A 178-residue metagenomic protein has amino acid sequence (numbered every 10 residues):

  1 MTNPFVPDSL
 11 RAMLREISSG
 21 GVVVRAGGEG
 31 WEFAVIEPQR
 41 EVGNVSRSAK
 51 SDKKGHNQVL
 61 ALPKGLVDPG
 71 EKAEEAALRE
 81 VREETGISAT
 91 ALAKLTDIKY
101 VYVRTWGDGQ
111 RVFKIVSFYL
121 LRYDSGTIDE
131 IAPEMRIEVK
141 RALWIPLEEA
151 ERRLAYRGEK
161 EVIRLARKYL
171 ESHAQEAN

Functional and structural regions predicted by a protein language model:
T2-L62: N-terminal strand-loop-strand
I17-S19, W31, K114-S117, K140: Change "...and in nucleic-acid phosphodiester-cleaving endonucleases..." to "...and in nucleic-acid processing enzymes
G28-G30, R40-G43, D68-P69, D97-V101 (+1 more regions): Short, charged/polar surface micro-motifs in flexible loops or helix N-caps
A61, F113, W144: Short aromatic/basic micro-patch
A61-T96: The catalytic Nudix box helix
G86-T127: Active-site segment of metal-dependent pyrophosphate-handling enzymes, primarily the Nudix hydrolase catalytic core
L120, D129-I163: NUDIX/MutT-family hydrolases
L165-S172: C-terminal alpha-helix
